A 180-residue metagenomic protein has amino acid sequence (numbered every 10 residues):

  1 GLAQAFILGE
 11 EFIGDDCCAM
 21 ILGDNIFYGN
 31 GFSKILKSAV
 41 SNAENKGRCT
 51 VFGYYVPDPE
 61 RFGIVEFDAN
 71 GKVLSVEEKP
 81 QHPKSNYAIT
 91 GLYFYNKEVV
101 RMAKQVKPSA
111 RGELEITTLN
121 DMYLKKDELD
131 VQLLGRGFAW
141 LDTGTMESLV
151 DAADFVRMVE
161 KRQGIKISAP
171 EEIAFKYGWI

Functional and structural regions predicted by a protein language model:
G1-A69, Y95-K97, A103-V106: Conserved beta-loop-beta/alpha segment of the NTase-like Rossmann-fold superfamily that binds/positions NTPs
S41-N42, N70-S75, H82-P83, Y87 (+1 more regions): Left-handed beta-helix
C49-F52, E60-R61, E78-Q81, I116-L119: Glycine-rich, charged/polar anion/phosphate-binding loops that engage phosphate groups from diverse ligands
